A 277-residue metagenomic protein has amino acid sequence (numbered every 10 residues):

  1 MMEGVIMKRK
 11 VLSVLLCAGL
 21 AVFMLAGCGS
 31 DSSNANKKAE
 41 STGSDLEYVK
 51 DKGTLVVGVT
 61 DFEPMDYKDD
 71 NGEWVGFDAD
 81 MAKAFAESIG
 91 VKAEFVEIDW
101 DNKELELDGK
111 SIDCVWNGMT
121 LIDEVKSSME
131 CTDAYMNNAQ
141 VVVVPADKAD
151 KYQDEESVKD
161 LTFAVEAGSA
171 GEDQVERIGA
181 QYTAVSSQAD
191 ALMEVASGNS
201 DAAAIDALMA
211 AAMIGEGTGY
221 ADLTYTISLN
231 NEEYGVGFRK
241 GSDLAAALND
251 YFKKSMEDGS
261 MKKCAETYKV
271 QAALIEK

Functional and structural regions predicted by a protein language model:
L25-K38: Bacterial lipoprotein signal-peptidase II cleavage site
G29-D31, A79-S88, S169, E233-A272: Extended ligand-binding regions for polar small-molecule ligands
N36-G118: Extracytoplasmic small-molecule ligand-binding "clamshell" domains of the periplasmic binding protein/Venus flytrap
L55-V56, G90-K92, G109-N117, L161 (+2 more regions): Alpha-to-beta junction loops
G58-E63, V96-D101, K110, C114-I122 (+5 more regions): Beta->alpha turn/N-cap motifs
F95-E106, D150, A167-A170, T183-S197 (+1 more regions): Short helix-initiation/N-cap motifs at beta->coil->alpha
N137-V144, A207, A211-K253, A272-K277: Periplasmic-binding protein-like
V144-T162: Flexible hinge/capping segments at coil-to-helix
